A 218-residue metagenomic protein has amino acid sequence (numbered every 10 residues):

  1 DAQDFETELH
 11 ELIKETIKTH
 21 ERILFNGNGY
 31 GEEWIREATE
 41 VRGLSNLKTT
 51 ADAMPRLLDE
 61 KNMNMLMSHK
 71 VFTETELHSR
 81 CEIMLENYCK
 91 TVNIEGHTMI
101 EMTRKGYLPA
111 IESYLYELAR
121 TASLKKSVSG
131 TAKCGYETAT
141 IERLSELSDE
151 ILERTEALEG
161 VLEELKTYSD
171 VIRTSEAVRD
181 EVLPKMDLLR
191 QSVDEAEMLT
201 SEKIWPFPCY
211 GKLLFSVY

Functional and structural regions predicted by a protein language model:
D1-E15: Active-site loops and adjacent core secondary-structure elements that bind or stabilize anionic groups
I13-Y218: C-terminal amphipathic alpha-helical interaction region
